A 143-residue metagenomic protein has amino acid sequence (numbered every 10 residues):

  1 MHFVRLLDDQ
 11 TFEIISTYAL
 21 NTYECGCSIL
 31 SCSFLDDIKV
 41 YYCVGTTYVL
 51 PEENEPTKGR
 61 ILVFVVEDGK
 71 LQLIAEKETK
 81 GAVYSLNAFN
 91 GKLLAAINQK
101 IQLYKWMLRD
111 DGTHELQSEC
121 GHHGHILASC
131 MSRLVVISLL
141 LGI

Functional and structural regions predicted by a protein language model:
M1-I143: Large eukaryotic, non-enzymatic subunits of multiprotein complexes that serve as scaffolds/tethers, characterized by
